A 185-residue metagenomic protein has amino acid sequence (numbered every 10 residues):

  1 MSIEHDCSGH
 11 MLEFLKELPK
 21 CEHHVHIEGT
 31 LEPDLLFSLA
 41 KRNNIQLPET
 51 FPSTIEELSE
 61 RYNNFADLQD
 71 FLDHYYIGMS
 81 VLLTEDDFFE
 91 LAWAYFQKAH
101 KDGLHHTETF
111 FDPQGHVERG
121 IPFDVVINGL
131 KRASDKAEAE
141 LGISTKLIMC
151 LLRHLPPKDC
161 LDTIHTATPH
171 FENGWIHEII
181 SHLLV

Functional and structural regions predicted by a protein language model:
S2-V185: Metal-cofactor-binding active-site regions of metalloenzymes
